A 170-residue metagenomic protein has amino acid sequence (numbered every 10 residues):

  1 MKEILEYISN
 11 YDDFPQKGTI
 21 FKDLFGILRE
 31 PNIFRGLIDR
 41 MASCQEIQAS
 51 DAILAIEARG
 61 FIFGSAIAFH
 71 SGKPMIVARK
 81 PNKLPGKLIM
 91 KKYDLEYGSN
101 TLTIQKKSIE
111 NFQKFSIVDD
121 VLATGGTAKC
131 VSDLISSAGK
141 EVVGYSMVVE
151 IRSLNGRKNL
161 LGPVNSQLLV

Functional and structural regions predicted by a protein language model:
M1-A49: Active-site-facing substrate-recognition patch
I4-Y7, K129-V170: PRPP-dependent phosphoribosyltransferase catalytic core
A49-E57: Short glycine-rich phosphate-binding loop at a beta-alpha junction
D51, Q113, V143: Conserved acidic residues
A55, I117-V118: Generic enzyme active-site microenvironment
I62-S71: Short Gly/Thr/Asp-enriched flexible loops that form oxyanion-binding sites at enzyme active sites
P74-S116: Short, glycine/charge-rich flexible loops or terminal/linker lids adjacent to PRPP-binding catalytic cores
D120, G125: Conserved G/P- and acidic residue-centered "switch" motifs that form tight phosphate/ATP-binding loops in soluble
